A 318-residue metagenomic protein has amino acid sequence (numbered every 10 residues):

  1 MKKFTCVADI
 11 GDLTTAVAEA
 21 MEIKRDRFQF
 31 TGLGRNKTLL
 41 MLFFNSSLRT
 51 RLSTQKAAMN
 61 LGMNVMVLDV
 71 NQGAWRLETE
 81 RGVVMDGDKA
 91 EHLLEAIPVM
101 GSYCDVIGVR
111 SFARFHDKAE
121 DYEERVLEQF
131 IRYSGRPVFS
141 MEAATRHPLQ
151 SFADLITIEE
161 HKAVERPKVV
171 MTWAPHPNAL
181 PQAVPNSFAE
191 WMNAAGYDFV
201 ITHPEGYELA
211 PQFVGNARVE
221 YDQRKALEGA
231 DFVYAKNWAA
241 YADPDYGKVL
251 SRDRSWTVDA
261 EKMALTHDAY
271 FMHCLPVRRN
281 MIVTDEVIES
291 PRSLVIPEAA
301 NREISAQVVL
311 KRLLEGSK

Functional and structural regions predicted by a protein language model:
M1-L52, K56: Positively charged, low-complexity intrinsically disordered leader regions
L33-L39, R166-K168, D268: Phosphate-coordination loops involved in phosphoryl transfer and adenosine-cofactor binding
G34-M41, S47-E159, R278: Phosphate/diphosphate ligand-binding glycine-rich loop within oxidoreductases
F44-V67, E159-K236: Glycine-rich phosphate/diphosphate-binding loop of Rossmann-like nucleotide-binding domains
A57, V99, F130, W191 (+2 more regions): Hydrophobic/aromatic ligand-binding patch that stacks against planar heteroaromatic rings of cofactors or nucleotides
Q212-V287, R292-S293: Rossmann-like adenosine-cofactor binding region
E289-K318: C-terminal helix-to-coil terminal segments
